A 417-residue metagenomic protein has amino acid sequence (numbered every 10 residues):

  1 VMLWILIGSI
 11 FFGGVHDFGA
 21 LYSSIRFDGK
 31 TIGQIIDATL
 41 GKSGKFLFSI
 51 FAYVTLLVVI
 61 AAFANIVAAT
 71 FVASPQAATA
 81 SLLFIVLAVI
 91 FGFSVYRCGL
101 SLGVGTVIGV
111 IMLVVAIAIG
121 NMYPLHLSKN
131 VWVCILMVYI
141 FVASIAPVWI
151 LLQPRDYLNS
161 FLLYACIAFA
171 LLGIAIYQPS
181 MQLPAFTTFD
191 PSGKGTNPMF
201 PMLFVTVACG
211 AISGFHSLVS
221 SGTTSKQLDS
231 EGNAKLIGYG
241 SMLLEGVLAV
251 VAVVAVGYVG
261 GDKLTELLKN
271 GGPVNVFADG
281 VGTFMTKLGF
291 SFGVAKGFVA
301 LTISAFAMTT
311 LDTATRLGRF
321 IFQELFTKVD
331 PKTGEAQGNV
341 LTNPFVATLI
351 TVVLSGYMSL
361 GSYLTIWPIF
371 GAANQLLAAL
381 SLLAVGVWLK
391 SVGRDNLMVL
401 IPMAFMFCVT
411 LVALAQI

Functional and structural regions predicted by a protein language model:
I5-S9, F51, A62-L82, L100-G105 (+7 more regions): Transmembrane helix-loop boundary segments of multi-pass membrane transporters
I7-G33, Y96-G99, H216, T310: Juxtamembrane transmembrane-helix boundary signature
V15-G44, T223-K226, S230-N233, I237 (+2 more regions): Flexible loop linkers connecting adjacent transmembrane helices in multi-pass alpha-helical membrane transporters
I32, A146-L163, F215-L248, L268-K269 (+2 more regions): Hydrophobic, small-residue-rich membrane helices and short re-entrant helix-turn-helix hairpins that build
T39-L57, G240-V247, A295-K296, M308 (+1 more regions): Loop-to-transmembrane helix boundary motifs in multi-pass membrane proteins
G92-R97, I111-C134, V142-S144, Y164-F189 (+3 more regions): Hydrophobic alpha-helical segments and their helix-loop junctions in multi-pass secondary transporters
K129-A146, L172-P179, F189-E231, K235-G240 (+2 more regions): Hydrophobic, membrane-embedded alpha-helices of multi-pass small-molecule transporters
I174-F189, L243-D279: Extracellular/periplasmic helix-exit of transmembrane alpha-helices
